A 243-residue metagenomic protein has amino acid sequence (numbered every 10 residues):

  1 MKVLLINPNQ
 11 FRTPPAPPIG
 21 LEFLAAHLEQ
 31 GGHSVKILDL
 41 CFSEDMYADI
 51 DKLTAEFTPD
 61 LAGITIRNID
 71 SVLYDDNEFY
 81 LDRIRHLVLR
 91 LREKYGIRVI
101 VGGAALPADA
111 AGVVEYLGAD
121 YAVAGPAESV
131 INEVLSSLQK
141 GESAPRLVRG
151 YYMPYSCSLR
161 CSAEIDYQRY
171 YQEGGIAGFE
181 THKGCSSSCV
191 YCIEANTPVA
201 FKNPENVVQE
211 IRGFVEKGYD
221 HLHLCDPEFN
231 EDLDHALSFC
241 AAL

Functional and structural regions predicted by a protein language model:
M1-A16: A short, flexible N-terminal coil/short beta segment enriched in small residues
K2, G20, L24-H27, G31-S158: Glycine-rich beta-alpha loop elements in corrinoid/cobalamin-binding modules across cobalamin-dependent enzymes
I6-N9, T65-R67, G125, A195 (+1 more regions): Conserved residues at the C-terminal ends of beta-strands
N7, L38-C41, D226-E228: Residue-level recognition of beta-strand->loop/alpha-helix junctions
Q10, I66-V72, F229-E231: Conserved radical SAM core fold
R12-T13, F42, A105-L106, V199 (+1 more regions): Glycine-/small-residue-rich active-site loops that bind phosphorylated ligands and cofactors
P15-P17, Y74-E78, F201-P204, L233-D234: Short, solvent-exposed loop/turn segments at secondary-structure boundaries
C157-L243: Radical SAM [4Fe-4S] cluster-binding motif and immediate context
